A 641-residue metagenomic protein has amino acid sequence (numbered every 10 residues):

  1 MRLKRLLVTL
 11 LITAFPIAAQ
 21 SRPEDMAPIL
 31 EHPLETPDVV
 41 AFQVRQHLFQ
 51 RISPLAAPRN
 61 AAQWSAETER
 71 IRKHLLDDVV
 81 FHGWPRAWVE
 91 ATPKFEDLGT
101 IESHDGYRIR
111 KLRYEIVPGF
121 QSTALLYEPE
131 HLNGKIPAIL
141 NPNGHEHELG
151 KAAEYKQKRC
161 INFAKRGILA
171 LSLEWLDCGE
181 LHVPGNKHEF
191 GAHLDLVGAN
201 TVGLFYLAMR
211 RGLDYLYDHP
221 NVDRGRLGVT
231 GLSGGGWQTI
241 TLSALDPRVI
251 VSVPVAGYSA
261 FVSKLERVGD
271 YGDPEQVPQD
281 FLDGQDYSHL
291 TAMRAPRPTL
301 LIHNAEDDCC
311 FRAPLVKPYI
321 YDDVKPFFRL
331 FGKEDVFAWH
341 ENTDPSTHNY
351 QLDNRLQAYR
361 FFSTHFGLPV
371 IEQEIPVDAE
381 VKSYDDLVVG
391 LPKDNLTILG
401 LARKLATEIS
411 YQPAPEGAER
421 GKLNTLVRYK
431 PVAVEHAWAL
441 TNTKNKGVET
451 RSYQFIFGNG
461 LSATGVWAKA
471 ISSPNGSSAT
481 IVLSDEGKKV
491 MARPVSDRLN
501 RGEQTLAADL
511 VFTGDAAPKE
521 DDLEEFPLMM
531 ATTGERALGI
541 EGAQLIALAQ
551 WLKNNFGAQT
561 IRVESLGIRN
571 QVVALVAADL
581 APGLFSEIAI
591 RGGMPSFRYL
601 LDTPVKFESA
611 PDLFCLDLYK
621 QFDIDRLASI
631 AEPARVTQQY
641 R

Functional and structural regions predicted by a protein language model:
R2-T9: Sec-dependent signal peptide recognition, specifically the positively charged N-region followed immediately by
L10-A19: Hydrophobic h-region of N-terminal signal peptides that target proteins for export in Gram-negative bacteria
Q20-Q121, A295, I302-T480, E486-Q504 (+3 more regions): Alpha/beta-hydrolase-fold serine-hydrolase catalytic core, especially in secreted/extracellular enzymes
N133-N221, A260-D270, Q276, N475-N555 (+2 more regions): Cap/lid segment of the alpha/beta-hydrolase catalytic domain
H147-K158, H193-L207, V229-I240, V277-L290 (+4 more regions): Alpha-helix capping and helix-loop boundary segments enriched in small/acidic/polar residues
R166, G212-D283, L548-Q621: Primarily recognizes the serine-hydrolase "nucleophile elbow" in alpha/beta-hydrolase and SGNH/GDSL folds
E174, T230, V255-A256, I302 (+3 more regions): Alpha/beta-hydrolase-fold catalytic nucleophile elbow
T230-G234, T239-L265, Y271-D273, P278-L330 (+2 more regions): Catalytic-domain carbohydrate-binding cleft regions of carbohydrate-active enzymes
